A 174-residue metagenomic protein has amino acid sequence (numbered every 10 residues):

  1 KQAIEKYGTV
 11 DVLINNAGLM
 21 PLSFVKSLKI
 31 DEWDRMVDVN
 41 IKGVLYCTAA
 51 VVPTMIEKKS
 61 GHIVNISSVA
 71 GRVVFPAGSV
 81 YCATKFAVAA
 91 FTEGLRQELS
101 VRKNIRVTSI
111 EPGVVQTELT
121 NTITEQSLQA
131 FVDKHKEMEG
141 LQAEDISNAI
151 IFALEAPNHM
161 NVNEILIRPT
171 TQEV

Functional and structural regions predicted by a protein language model:
K1-G8: Conserved amphipathic alpha-helix within the SDR
F24-V25, E32-V37: Substrate-binding pocket helix/loop in short-chain dehydrogenase/reductase
K26, V73-S79: Active-site loop immediately N-terminal to the catalytic Tyr-X3-Lys motif of short-chain dehydrogenase/reductase
T48, T84: Active-site helix of classical SDR
S68: Residue(s) in the substrate-gating loop at a strand-loop-helix junction that position the organic substrate next
V73, G94-I105: Active-site-adjacent segment of SDR/Rossmann-fold oxidoreductases
S109-I110, Q129-V174: C-terminal helical subdomain
